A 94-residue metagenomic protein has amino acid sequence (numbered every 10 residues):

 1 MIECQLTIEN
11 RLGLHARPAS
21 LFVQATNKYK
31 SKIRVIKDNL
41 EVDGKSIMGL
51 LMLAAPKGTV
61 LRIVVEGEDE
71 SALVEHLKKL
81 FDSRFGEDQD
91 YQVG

Functional and structural regions predicted by a protein language model:
M1-Q5, V60: Intrinsic-disorder/low-complexity, polar/charged segments enriched in Ser/Thr/Lys/Arg/Asp/Glu/Gln
Q5, Q24, Q89-Q92: Residue-identity detector for glutamine
T7, R11-K57: Compact, glycine-rich, soluble single-domain proteins
V60-G94: C-terminal structural segments of small proteins and small subunits
